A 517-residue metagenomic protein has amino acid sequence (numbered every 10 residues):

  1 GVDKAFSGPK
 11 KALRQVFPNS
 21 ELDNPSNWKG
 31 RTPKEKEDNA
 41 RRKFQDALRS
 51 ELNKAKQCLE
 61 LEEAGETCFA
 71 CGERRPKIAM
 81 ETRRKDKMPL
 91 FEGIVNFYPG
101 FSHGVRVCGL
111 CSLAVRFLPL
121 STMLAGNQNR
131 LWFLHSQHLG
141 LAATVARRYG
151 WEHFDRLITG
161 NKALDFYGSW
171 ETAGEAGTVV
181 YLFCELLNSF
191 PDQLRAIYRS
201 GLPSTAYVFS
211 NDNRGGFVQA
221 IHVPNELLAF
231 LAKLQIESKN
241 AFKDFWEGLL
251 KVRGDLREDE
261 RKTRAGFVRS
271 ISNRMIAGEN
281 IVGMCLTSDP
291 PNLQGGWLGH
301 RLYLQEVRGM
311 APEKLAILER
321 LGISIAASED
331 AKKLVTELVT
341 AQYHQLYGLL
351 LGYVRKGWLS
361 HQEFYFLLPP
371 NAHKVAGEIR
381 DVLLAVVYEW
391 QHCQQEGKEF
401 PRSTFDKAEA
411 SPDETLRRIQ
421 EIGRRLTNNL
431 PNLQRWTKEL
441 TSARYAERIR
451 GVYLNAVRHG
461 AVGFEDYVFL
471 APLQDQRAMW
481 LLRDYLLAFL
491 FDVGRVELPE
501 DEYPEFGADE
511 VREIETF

Functional and structural regions predicted by a protein language model:
G1-K4: Long, acidic/serine-threonine-rich intrinsically disordered regions with weak helical/coil propensity that act as
F6-Y167: Basic, glycine-/proline-tolerant helical and adjacent loop/strand elements that line or dock onto nucleic-acid
F154-G507, V511: Intrinsically disordered, low-complexity regulatory regions
I514-E515: Short, intrinsically disordered, charge-balanced linker/junction segments flanking boundaries in proteins
